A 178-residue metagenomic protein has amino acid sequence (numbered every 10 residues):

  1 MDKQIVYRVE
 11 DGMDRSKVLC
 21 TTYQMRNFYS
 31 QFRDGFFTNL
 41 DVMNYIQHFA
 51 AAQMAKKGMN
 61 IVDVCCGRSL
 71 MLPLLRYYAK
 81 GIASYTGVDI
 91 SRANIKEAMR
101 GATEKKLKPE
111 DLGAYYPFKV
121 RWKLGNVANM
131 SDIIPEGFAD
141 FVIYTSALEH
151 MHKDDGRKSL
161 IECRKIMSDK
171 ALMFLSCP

Functional and structural regions predicted by a protein language model:
M1-M54, G58-M59, V64-S131, F174-P178: Class I (Rossmann-like) S-adenosyl-L-methionine-dependent methyltransferase catalytic domain, capturing the SAM-binding
D132-V142: A short acidic, Gly/Pro-enriched loop at the edge of an enzyme's catalytic core that lines a small-molecule cofactor
Y144-A147: A short beta-strand submotif of the Rossmann-like class I SAM-dependent methyltransferase core that lines
E149-M151: A short His-aromatic
R157-D169: A short glycine-rich, Lys/Arg-flanked "PGG" loop and its adjoining helix->strand segment in the class I
